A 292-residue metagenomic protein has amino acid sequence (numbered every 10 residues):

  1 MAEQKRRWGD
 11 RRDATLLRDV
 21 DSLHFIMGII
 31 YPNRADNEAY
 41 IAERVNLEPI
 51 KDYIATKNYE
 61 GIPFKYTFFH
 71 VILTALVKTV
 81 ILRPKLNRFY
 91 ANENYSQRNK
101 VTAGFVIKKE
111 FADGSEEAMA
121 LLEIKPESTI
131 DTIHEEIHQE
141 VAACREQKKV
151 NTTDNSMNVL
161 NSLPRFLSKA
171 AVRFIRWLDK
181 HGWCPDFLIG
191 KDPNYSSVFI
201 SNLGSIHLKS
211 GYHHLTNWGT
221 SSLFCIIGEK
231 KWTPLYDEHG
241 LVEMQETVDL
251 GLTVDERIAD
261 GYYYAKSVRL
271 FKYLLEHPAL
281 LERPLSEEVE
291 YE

Functional and structural regions predicted by a protein language model:
M1-E292: C-terminal catalytic/motor cores of large multi-domain enzyme assemblies
